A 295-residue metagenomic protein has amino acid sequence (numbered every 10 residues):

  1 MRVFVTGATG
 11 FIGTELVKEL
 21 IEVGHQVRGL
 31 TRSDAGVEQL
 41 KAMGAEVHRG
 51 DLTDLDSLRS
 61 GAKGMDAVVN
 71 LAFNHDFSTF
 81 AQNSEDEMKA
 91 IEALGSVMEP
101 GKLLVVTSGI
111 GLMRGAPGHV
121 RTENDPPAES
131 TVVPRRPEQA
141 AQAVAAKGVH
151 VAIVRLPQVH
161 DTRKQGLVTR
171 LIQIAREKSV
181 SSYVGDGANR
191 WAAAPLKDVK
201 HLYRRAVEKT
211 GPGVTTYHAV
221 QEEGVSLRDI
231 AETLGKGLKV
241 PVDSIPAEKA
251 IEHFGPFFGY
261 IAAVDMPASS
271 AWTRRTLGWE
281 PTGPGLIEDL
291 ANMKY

Functional and structural regions predicted by a protein language model:
R2, L202-F257: Mid/C-terminal beta-alpha module of Rossmann-like enzyme folds, strongest in SDR-family dehydrogenases/epimerases
V3-V23: N-terminal Rossmann NAD(P)H-binding glycine-rich loop of SDR-like oxidoreductase domains
T14, G29-E92: NAD(P)H-binding glycine-rich loop region in Rossmannoid oxidoreductase-like domains and their noncatalytic homologs
Q26-R28, N74, K89-S130: Conserved Rossmann-fold NAD(P)-dependent oxidoreductase catalytic core, especially the SDR/UDP-sugar
G50, G259-Y295: C-terminal amphipathic/interface module of NAD(P)-dependent oxidoreductases and related NAD-binding regulators
P126-I153: Active-site Tyr-X1-5-Lys
R135, H160-R170, E177, R205-Y217 (+1 more regions): Glycine/proline-rich active-site loop of Rossmann-fold NAD(P)-dependent oxidoreductases
A145-K147, P157-N189: NAD(P)-dependent short-chain dehydrogenase/reductase
